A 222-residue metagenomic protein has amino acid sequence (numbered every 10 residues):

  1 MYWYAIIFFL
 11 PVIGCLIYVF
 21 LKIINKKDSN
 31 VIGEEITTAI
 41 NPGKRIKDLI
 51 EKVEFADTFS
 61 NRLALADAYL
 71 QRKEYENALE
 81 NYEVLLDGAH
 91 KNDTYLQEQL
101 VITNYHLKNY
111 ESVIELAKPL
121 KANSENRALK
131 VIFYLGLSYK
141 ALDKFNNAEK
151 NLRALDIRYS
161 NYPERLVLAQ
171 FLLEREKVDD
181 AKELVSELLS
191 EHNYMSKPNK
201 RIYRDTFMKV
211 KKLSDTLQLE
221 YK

Functional and structural regions predicted by a protein language model:
M1-F55, E74-E80, V84-H90: Long, contiguous interaction/recruitment modules in multidomain scaffold/adaptor proteins
D28, A56-L63, K91-E98, S124-F133 (+2 more regions): Generic helix N-cap/helix-start motif at coil->alpha-helix transitions
G33-T37, A66, L100-V101, G136 (+1 more regions): Conserved small-residue packing positions in alpha-helical repeats and bundles
A64, Q99, Y134, V167 (+2 more regions): "A position-specific structural signal for the A-helix of alpha-solenoid helical repeats
Q71, E83-V84, H90-S160: Alpha-helical adaptor scaffolds
F171, K182-K222: Terminal, low-structured helical/coil segments at or just beyond the last alpha-helical repeat
